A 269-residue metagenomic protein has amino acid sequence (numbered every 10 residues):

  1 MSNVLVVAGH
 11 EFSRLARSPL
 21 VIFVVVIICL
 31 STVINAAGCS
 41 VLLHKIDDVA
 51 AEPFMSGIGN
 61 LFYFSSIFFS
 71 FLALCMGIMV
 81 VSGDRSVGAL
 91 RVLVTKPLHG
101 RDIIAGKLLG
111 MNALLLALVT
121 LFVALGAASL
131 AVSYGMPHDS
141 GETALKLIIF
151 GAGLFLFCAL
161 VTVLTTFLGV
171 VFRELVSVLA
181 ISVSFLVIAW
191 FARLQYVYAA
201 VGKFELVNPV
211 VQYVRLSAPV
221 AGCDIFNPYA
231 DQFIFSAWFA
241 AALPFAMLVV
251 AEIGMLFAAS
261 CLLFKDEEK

Functional and structural regions predicted by a protein language model:
M1-I28: Aromatic- and glycine-rich beta-strand/loop motifs that create alpha-glucan
R14, S82, L93-T95, T165 (+1 more regions): Helix-capping/transition residues at the boundaries of transmembrane alpha-helices and the short helical linkers
V25-I28, K107-L108, S182-V183, V249: Residue-level recognition of transmembrane alpha-helices in multi-pass small-molecule transporters/permeases
I28-G77, A105-R173, F235-A240: Secretory targeting signals
G38-S56, L179, S184-L263: Terminal transmembrane helical anchor/hairpin motif
A73-G77, L90, L125, L164 (+3 more regions): Hydrophobic/aromatic residues in alpha-helical transmembrane segments
L74-V94, G100, L108: Transmembrane helix boundary and interhelical loop/hinge segments in multi-pass membrane proteins
K265-K269: Short cytosolic juxtamembrane segments of multi-pass membrane proteins
